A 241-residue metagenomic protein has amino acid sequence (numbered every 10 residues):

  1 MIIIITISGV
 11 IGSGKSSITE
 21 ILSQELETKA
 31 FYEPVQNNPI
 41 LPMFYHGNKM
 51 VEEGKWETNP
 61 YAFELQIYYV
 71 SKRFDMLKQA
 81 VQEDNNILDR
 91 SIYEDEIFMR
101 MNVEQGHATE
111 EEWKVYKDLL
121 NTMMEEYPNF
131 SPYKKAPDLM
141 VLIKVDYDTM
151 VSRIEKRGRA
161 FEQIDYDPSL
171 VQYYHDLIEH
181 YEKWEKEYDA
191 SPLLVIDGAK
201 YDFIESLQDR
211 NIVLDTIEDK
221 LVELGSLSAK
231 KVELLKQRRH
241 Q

Functional and structural regions predicted by a protein language model:
I7: Hydrophobic anchor at the beta1->P-loop junction of P-loop NTPases
V10: P-loop (Walker A) phosphate-binding loop of NTP-binding proteins
K15: Conserved lysine of the Walker
Q24-Q66, S71-K72, F98-M101: Conserved substrate/cofactor phosphate-moiety recognition/catalytic segment in nucleotide-dependent phosphotransferases
L65, V70-E111, V115-Y116: A basic- and aromatic-enriched beta-loop-alpha substructure that forms the phosphate/nucleotide- and DNA/RNA-contacting
F98-E179: A glycine- and Lys/Arg-enriched "phosphate-lid" helix/loop adjacent to the NTP-binding pocket of small-molecule kinases
E155-Q241: NTP-dependent small-molecule kinase module
